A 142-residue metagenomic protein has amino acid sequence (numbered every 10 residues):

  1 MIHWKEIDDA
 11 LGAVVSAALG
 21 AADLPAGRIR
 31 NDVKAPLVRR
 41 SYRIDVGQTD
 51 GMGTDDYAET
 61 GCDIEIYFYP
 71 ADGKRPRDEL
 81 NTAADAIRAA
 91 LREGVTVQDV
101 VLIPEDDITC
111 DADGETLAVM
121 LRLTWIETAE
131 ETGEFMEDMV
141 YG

Functional and structural regions predicted by a protein language model:
M1-G27, G47-G142: Charged, amphipathic alpha-helical segments and their flanking helix caps
R28-P36: Short acidic low-complexity segments
L37-Q48: A short, hydrophobic beta-strand-centered structural micro-motif
